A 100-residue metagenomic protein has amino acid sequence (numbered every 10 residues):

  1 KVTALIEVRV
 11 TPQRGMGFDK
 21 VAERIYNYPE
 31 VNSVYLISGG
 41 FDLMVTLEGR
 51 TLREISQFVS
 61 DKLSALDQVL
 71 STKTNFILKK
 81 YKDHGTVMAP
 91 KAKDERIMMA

Functional and structural regions predicted by a protein language model:
K1-A100: A compositional/biophysical signature of low hydrophobicity enriched in polar/charged and small residues
